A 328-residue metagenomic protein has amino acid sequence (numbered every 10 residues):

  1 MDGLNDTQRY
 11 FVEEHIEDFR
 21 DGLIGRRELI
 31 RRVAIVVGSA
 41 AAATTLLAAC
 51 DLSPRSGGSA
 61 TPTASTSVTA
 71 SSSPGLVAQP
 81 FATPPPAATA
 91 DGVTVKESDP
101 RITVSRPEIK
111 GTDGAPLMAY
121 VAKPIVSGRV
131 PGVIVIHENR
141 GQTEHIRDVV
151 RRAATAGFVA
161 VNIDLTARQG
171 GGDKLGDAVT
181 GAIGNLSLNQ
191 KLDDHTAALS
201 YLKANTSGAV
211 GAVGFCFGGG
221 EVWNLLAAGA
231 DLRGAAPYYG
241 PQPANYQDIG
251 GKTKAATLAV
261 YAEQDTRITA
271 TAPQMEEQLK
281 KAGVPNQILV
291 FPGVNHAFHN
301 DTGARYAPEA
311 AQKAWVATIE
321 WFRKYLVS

Functional and structural regions predicted by a protein language model:
M1-E28, V37-A42: N-terminal secretory signal peptides
D2, D18, L23-E28, R32 (+4 more regions): Serine-hydrolase catalytic machinery in alpha/beta-hydrolase-like enzymes
A48-A49: C-terminal motif of bacterial Sec signal peptides marking the signal peptidase cleavage site
A197-K252: Primarily recognizes the serine-hydrolase "nucleophile elbow" in alpha/beta-hydrolase and SGNH/GDSL folds
K252-T257, A282-P285: Short, proline-enriched alpha-helix->beta-strand connector loops that line the catalytic pocket of alpha/beta-hydrolase
A259-Y261: Short beta-strand/loop motif that positions the catalytic acidic residue of the alpha/beta-hydrolase fold
T266-A272: Conserved alpha/beta-hydrolase "acid-adjacent" motif
P285-S328: C-terminal catalytic histidine-bearing segment of alpha/beta-hydrolase fold enzymes
